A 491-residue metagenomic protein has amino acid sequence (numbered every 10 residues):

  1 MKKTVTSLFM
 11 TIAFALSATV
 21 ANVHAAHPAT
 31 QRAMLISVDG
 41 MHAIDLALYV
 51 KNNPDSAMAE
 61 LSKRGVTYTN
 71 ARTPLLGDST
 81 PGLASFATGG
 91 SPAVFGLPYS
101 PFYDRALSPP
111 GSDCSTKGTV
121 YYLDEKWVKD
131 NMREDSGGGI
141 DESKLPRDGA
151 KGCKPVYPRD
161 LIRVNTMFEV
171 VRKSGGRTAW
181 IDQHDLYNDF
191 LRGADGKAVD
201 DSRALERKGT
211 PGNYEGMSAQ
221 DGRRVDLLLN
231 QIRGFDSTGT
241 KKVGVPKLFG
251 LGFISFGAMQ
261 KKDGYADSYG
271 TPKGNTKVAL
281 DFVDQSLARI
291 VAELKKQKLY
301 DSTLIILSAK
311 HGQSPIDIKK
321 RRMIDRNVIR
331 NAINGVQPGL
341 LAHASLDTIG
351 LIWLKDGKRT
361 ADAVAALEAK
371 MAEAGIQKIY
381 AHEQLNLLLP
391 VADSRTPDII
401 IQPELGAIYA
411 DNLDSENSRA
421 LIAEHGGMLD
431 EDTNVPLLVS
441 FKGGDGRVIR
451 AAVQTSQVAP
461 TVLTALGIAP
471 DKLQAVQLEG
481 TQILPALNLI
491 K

Functional and structural regions predicted by a protein language model:
S7-A18: Bacterial N-terminal signal peptides
T19-A25: Sec/Tat signal peptide C-region and signal peptidase I cleavage site
H27-A29, A43-N165, D189, G193: Active-site nucleophile/metal-coordination loop of metallo-enzymes that catalyze phosphate/sulfate and related
A29-M34, R64-Y68, V94, T116-T119 (+7 more regions): Loop/turn elements at helix/coil->beta-strand transitions in domains of secreted/extracellular proteins
S91-S100, D195-F235, T271-Q285, D325-A344: Acidic, His- and aromatic-enriched active-site or binding-groove loops in soluble protein domains that engage sugars
S143, D160-V164, G339-I468: Active-site neighborhoods of enzymes that stabilize oxyanions during catalysis
H184-G209, F235-V283, R289, K319-R322 (+1 more regions): Active-site His/acidic residue clusters
F282-I324, V462: Metal-dependent active-site segment of extracytoplasmic phospho-/sulfohydrolases and closely related
